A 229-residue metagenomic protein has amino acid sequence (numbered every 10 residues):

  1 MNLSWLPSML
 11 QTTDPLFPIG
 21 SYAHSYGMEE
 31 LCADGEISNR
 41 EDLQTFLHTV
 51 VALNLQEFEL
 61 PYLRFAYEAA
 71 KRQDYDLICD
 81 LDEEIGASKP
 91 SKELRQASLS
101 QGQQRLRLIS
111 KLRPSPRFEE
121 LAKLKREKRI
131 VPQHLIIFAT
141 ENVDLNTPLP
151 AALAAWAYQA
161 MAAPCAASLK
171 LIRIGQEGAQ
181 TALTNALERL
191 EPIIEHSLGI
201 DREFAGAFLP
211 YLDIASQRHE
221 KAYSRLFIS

Functional and structural regions predicted by a protein language model:
W5, M9-Q73: Glycine/small-residue-rich interface belts in oligomeric ring/scaffold proteins and their assembly partners
M9-P18, L47-L53, A87-L94, A122-K128 (+1 more regions): A short glycine/serine-rich beta->alpha loop
G35, L47, V51-L55, Y67-D74 (+7 more regions): Structural signal for hydrophobic packing residues in well-ordered secondary-structure cores of soluble enzyme domains
L60, F65, R72-V143: Internal, conserved structured core segments that host functional sites
V143, A155-S229: C-terminal auxiliary extensions adjacent to catalytic cores
